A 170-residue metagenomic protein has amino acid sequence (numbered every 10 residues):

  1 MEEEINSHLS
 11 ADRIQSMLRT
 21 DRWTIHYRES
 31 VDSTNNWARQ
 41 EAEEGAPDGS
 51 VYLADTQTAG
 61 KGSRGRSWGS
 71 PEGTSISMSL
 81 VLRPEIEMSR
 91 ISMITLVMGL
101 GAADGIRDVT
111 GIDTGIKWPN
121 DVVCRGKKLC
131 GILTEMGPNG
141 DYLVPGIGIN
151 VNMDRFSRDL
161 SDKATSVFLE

Functional and structural regions predicted by a protein language model:
M1-D108: N-terminal lobe of the biotin/lipoate ligase/transferase fold
M1-S7, I86-T114, C124-E170: Long, positively charged amphipathic alpha-helical accessory segments at protein N-termini or as interdomain linkers
E29, I116-W118: Short loop/edge segments at beta-strand edges and connector loops that shape dinucleotide/nucleotide cofactor-binding
A46-D48, W118, K127: Short, basic and Ser/Thr-rich N-terminal targeting/leader segments
